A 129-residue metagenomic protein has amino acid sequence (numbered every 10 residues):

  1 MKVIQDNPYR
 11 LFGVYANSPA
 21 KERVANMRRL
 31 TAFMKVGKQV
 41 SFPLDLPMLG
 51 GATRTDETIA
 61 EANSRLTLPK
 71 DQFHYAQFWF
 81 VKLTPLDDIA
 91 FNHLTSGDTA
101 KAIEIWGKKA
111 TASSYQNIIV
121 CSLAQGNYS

Functional and structural regions predicted by a protein language model:
M1-S129: C-terminal accessory/regulatory regions appended to core domains
